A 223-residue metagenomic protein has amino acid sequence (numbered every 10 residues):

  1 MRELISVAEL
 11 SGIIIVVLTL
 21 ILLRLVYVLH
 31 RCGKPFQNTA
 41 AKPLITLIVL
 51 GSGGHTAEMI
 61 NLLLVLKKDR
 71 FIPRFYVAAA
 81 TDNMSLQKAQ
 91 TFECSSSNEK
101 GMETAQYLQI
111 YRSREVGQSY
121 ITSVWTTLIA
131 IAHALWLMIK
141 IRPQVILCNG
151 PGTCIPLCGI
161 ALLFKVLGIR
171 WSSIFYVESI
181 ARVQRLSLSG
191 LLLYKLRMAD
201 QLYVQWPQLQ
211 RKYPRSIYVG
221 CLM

Functional and structural regions predicted by a protein language model:
R2-I13, V17-L22, L167-M223: Active-site-proximal region of nucleotide-activated glycan assembly enzymes, centered on histidine/acidic-rich loops
A8-S95: N-terminal subdomain of nucleotide-sugar transferases
R31, V116-G117, H133, V145 (+2 more regions): Plant-skewed but cross-kingdom recognition/interaction modules and surfaces
L50, P73-T126, Q208, V219-L222: Conserved nucleotide-sugar phosphate-binding/catalytic loop shared by glycosyltransferases and other
N61-V65, I160, S189: A short acidic, amphipathic alpha-helical/loop segment
A105, Q144, D200: Conserved acidic residues
Y120-Q144: An amphipathic, basic-hydrophobic alpha-helix
P143-L167: An aromatic- and histidine-rich active-site surface loop
